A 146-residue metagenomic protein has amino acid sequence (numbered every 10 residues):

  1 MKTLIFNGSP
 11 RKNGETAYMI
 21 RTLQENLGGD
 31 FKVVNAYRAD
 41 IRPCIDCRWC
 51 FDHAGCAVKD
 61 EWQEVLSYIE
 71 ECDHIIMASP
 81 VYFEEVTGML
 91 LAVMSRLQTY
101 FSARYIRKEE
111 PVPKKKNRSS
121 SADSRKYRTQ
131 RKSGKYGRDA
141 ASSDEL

Functional and structural regions predicted by a protein language model:
M1-G29, Y37, Y127: N-terminal beta1-alpha1 ligand-phosphate binding loop
G14-E15, R42, E85, R131: Residues that form or flank phosphate/diphosphate-binding pockets in enzymes that use nucleotide phosphates
Y18-R21, E25, K32, Q63-E71: Replace "anionic and nucleotidyl ligands
D30-K32, G55: Conserved beta-strand segments of alpha/beta enzyme cores
N35-Y37, A122: Residues at the C-termini of beta-strands that transition into short coil/loop
A39-I69: Cysteine-cluster motifs in flexible loop/terminal segments that predominantly coordinate metals
A57-E145: Helix-loop-strand module that forms the ligand-binding subsite of alpha/beta enzymes
